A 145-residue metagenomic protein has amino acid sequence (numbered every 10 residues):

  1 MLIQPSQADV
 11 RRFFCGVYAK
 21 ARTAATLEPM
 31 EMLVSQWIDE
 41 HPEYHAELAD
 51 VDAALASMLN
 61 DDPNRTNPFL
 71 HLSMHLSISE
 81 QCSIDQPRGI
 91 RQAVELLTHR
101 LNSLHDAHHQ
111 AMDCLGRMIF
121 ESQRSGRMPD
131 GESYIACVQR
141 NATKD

Functional and structural regions predicted by a protein language model:
L2-T66: Core of compact, soluble alpha-helical bundle domains
Q7, A24-E28, H71, L104-H109: Alpha-helix N-cap/helix-initiation sites
F14, V34, I38, S73-I78 (+2 more regions): Short alpha-helical scaffolding segments that buttress acidic/His motifs in well-ordered protein cores
T26, M30, W37, S79-T98 (+3 more regions): C-terminal-biased regions
E28, A46, R88, H105-H109 (+1 more regions): Short, solvent-exposed positions on alpha-helices
Y44-R100: Heme-based O2/NO sensor domains and their adjacent alpha-helical segments, primarily globin folds but also including
V94-R100, L104-H108, I135-K144: Sequence termini and other peripheral, non-core segments
R117-D145: Glycine-rich, aromatic-bearing surface loops/beta-hairpins
